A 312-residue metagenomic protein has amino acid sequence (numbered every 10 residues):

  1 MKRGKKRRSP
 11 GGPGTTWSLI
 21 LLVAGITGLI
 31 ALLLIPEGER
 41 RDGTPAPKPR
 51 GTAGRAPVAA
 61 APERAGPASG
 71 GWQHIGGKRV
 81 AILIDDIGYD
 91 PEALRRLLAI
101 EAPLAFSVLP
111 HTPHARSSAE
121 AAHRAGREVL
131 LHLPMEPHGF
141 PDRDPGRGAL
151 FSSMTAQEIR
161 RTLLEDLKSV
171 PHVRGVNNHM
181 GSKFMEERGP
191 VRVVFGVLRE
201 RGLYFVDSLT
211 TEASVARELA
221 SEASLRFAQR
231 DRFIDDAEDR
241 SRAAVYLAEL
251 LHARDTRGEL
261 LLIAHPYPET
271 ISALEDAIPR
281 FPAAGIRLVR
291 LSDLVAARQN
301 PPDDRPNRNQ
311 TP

Functional and structural regions predicted by a protein language model:
M1-T15: N-terminal Lys/Arg-rich, disordered targeting/topogenic segments
L19-L34: Hydrophobic membrane-insertion alpha-helices, especially the h-region of bacterial N-terminal signal peptides
P36-G71: Juxtamembrane proline-rich low-complexity "stalk" or linker regions positioned immediately after a signal peptide
Q73-D144: Active-site beta->alpha N-cap acidic-glycine motif
V80-D85, L104-S107, R127-L133, V176-N178 (+4 more regions): Hydrophobic faces of well-ordered beta-strands that scaffold small-molecule active sites in alpha/beta enzyme cores
A122-E165, S169-P171, L203: Conserved anion-binding
S153-A248, H265-I286: Catalytic domains of cell-wall/extracellular-matrix polysaccharide-remodeling enzymes, centered on de-N-acetylation
I286-P312: C-terminal accessory extensions appended to soluble enzyme cores
